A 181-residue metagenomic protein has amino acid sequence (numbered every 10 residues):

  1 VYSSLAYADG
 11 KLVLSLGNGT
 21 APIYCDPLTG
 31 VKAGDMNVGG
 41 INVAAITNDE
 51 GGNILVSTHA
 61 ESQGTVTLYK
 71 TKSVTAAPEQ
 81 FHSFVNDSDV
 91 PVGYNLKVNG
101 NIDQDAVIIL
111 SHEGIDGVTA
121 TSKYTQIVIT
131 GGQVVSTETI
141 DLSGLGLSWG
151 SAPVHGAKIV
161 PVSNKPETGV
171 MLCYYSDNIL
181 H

Functional and structural regions predicted by a protein language model:
V1-T20: Beta-strand-rich domains and repeat architectures in extracellular enzymes and scaffolds, especially beta-propellers
Y2-A6, V38-G52, S83-N101, G144-S163: Repeated scaffold domains used in trafficking and secretory/extracellular systems, primarily beta-propellers
K11-V13, G52-L55, I102-I109, K165-L172: Entry beta-strands of beta-propeller and related beta-repeat scaffolds
T20-Y24, S62-K70, G114-V128, S176-H181: Structural motif
D26-G30, T71-A76, V128-Q133: Short loop/turn segments that connect beta-strands within beta-propeller blades
A33-G34, E79, V135: A structural motif specific to WD40 beta-propellers
A44, S57-T58: Mobile, glycine-rich extracellular loop/lid and propeptide segments that shape or gate substrate/ligand access
V85-G131, T139: Aromatic- and glycine-enriched pocket-lining scaffold segments that form the walls of small-molecule binding clefts
